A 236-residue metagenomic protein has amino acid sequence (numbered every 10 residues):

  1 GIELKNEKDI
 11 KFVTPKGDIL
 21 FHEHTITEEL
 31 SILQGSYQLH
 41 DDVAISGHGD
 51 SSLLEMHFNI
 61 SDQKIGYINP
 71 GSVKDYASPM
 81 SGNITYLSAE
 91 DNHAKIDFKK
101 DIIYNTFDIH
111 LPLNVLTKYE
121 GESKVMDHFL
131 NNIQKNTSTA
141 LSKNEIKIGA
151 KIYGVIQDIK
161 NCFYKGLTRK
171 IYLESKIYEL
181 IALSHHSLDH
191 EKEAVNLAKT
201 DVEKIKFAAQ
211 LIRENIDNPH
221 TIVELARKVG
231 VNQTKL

Functional and structural regions predicted by a protein language model:
G1-N6: Short Lys/Arg-enriched alpha/beta "domain-start" segment
D9-D127: N-terminal regulatory/effector-sensing and dimerization cores that precede helix-turn-helix DNA-binding domains
D50, K199-V202: Short, conserved loop/turn and helix-capping segments at secondary-structure boundaries that abut family-defining
Y67, Y76-A198, I205, I222-V223 (+2 more regions): Alpha-helical bundle regulatory/interaction domains
N215-P219: Short helix/strand-capping hinge loops at secondary-structure junctions that flank key functional elements
